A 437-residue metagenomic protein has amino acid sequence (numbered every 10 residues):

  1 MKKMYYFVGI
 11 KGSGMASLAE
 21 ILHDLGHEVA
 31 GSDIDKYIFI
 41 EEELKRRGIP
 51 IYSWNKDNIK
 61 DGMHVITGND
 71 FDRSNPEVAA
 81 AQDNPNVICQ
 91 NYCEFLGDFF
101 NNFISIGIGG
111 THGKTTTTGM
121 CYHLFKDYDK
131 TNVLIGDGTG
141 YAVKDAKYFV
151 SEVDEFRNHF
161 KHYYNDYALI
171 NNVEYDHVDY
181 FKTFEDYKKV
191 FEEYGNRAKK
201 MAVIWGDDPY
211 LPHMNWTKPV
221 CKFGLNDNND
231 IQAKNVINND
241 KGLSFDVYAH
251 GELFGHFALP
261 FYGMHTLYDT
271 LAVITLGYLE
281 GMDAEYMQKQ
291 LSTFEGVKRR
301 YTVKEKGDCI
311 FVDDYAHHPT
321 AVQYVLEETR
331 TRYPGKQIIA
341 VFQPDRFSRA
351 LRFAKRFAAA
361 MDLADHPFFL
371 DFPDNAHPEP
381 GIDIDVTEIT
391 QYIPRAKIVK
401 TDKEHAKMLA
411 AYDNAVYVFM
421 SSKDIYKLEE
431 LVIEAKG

Functional and structural regions predicted by a protein language model:
M1-K36, K45-P50, D83-V87, G119 (+4 more regions): ATP-dependent carboxylate-amine ligase
K3, V8, M63, G68 (+2 more regions): Adenine nucleotide phosphate-binding catalytic loops in nucleotide-utilizing enzymes
F7, T67, I108-G110, F419: Hydrophobic Val/Ile/Leu positions in short beta-strands of Rossmann-like dinucleotide-binding domains
I21, H27, R73-P219, L271 (+1 more regions): Phosphate-binding loop of NTP-binding sites
V29-D33, I51-Y52, V65-T67, T131-G136 (+6 more regions): Short, hydrophobic beta-strand segments that form beta-sheet elements in well-ordered domains
K45-C89, Y187: Phosphate-bearing ligand-interacting subdomains that bind or position ATP/ADP/UDP/GDP/NAD(P) or nucleotide-linked
P50-D61, G138-Y141, K400-M408: Short acidic low-complexity segments
I59-V65, K147, Y412-V416: Short acidic/histidine-rich motifs immediately flanking catalytic phosphotransfer sites in two-component signaling
